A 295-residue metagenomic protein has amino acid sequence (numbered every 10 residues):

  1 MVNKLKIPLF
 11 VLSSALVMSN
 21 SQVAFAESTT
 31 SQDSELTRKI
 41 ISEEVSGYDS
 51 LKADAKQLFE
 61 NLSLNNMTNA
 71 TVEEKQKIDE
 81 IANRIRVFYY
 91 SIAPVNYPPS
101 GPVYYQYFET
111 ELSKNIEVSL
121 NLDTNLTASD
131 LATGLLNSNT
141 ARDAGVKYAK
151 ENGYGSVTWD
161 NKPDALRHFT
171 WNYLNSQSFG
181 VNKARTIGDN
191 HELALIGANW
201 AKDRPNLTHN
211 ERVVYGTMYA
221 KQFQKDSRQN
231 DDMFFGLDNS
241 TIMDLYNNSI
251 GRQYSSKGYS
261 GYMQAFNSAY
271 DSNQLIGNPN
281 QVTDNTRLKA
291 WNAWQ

Functional and structural regions predicted by a protein language model:
M1-P8, V23: Bacterial Sec-dependent N-terminal signal peptides
V11-S19: Bacterial N-terminal signal peptides
M18-E35: Sec-dependent signal peptide cleavage junction
E44-T186, W200-R204, W294: Glycine-rich short-loop/terminal segments
H168, E192, D244: Divalent metal-coordination and catalytic microenvironments
N182-K202, V213-K225: Small-polar-interrupted transmembrane alpha-helices in polytopic inner-membrane proteins
K221-G236: Acidic/His metal-coordination segments adjacent to aromatic residues that form catalytic metal sites in metalloenzymes
N239-Q295: Active-site or metal-binding loop neighborhoods of secreted/extracellular toxin and effector enzymes
